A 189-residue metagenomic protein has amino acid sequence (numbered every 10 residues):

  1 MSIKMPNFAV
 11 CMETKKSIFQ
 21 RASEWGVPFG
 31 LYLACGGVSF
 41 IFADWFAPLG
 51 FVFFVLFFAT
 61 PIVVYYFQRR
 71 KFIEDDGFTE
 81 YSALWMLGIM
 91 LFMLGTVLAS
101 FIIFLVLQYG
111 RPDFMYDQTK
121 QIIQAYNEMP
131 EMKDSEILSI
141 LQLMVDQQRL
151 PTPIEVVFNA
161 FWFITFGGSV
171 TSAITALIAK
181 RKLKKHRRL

Functional and structural regions predicted by a protein language model:
S2-F72: Transmembrane alpha-helical insertion/packing segments
M12-K15, K182-L189: Short, charged juxtamembrane terminal tails flanking transmembrane helices
Q20, E24-P28, M86-G95, A99: Alpha-helical transmembrane segments of multi-pass membrane proteins
P28, Y32-G36, F40, T60 (+4 more regions): Alpha-helical transmembrane segments of multipass membrane proteins
Q68-A83: Membrane-helix interface/capping segments
I102-P130: Functional transmembrane-helix hotspots
Y126-T152: Short membrane-interface loop/juxtamembrane segments of multi-pass integral membrane proteins
L143-S169: Individual transmembrane alpha-helix segments
